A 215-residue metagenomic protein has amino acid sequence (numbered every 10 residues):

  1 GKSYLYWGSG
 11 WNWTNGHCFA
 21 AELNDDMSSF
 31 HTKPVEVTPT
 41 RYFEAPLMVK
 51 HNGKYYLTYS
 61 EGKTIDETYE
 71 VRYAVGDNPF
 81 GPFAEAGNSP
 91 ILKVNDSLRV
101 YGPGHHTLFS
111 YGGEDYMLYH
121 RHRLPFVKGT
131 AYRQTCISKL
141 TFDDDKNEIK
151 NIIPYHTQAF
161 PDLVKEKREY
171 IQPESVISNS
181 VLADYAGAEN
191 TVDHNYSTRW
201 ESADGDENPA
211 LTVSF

Functional and structural regions predicted by a protein language model:
G1-R41, K50-Y55, S60-L98, G113-E114 (+1 more regions): Beta-rich carbohydrate-recognition and catalytic domains
A20, A45, T212: Short hydrophobic/aromatic beta-strand element in the GNAT-like acyltransferase core that lines or flanks the acyl-donor
Y42, G102, Q134, H194 (+1 more regions): Residues that act as N-cap/strand-start positions at coil-to-secondary-structure junctions
F43-P46, N78, A183-D184: Short hydrophobic/aromatic-rich motifs at helix boundaries and adjacent loops
E44-L47, G104-T107: Beta-propeller and closely related beta-sheet repeat lectin domains
N95-H106, N208: Generic detector of contiguous secondary-structure segments
A159-F215: Disordered, acidic Ser/Thr/Pro-rich linker "stalks" and the adjacent N-terminal cap of the next globular domain
